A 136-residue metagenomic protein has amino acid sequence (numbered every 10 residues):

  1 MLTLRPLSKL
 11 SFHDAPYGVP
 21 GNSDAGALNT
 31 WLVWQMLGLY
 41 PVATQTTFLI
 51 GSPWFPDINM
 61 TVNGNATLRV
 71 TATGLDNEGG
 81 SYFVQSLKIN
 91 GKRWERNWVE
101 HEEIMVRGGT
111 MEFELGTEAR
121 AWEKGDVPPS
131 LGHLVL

Functional and structural regions predicted by a protein language model:
M1-L136: Non-catalytic C-terminal accessory modules of carbohydrate-active enzymes
